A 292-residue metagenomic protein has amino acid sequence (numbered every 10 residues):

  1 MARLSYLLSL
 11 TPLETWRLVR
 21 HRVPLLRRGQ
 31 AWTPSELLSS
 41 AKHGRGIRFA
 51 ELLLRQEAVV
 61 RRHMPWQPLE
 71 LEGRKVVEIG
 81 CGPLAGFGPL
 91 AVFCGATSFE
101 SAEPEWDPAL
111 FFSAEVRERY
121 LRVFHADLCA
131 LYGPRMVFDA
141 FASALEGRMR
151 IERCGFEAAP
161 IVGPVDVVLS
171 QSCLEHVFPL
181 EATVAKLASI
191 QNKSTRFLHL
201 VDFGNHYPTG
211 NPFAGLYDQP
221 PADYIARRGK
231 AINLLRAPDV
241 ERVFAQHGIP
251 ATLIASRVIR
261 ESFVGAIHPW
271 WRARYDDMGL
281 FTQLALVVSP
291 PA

Functional and structural regions predicted by a protein language model:
E72-P83: Conserved class I S-adenosyl-L-methionine
G86-E157: Class I SAM-dependent methyltransferase SAM/SAH-binding core
S113, R196-P221: Conserved class I S-adenosyl-L-methionine
I151, R242-Q246, P250-A292: A C-terminal cap/extension of S-adenosyl-L-methionine-dependent methyltransferases that defines the acceptor-substrate
A158-V162: Short conserved loop adjoining the S-adenosyl-L-methionine
L169: A conserved beta-strand element that flanks and buttresses the S-adenosyl-L-methionine
E181-R196: A short glycine-rich, Lys/Arg-flanked "PGG" loop and its adjoining helix->strand segment in the class I
N205, P221-P238: Acceptor-substrate binding/catalytic loop of class I
